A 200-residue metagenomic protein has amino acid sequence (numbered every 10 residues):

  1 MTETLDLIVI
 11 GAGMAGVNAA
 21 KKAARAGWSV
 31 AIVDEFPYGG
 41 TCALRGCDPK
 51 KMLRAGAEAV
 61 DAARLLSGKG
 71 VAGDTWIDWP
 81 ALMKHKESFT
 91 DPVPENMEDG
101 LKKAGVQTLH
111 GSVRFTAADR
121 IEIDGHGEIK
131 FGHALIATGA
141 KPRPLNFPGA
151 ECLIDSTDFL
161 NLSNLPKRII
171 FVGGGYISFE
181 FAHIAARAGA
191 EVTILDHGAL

Functional and structural regions predicted by a protein language model:
T2-L5, K21-W28, V33-L165, G198-L200: Glycine-rich flavin
T2-L7, E191-T193: A general secondary-structure boundary signal
L5-I32, F171, S178-R187: N-terminal Rossmann-like FAD-binding beta1-loop-alpha1 element of flavoenzymes
G13, S112-R114, G175: Conserved acidic residues
S163-L200: Rossmann-like NAD(P)H-binding beta-loop-alpha module
